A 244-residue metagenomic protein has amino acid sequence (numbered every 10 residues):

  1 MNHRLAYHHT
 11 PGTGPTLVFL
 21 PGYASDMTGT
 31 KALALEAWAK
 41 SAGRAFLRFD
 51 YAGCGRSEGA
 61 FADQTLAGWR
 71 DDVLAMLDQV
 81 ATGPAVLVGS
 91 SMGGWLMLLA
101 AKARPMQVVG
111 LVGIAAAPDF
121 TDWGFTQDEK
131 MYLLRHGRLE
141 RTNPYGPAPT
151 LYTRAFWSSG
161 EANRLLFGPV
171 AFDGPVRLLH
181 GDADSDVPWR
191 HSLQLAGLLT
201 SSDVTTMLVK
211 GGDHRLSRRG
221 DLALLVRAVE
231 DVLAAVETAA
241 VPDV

Functional and structural regions predicted by a protein language model:
R4-P15: Short beta-strand-to-loop junctions in surface cap/lid or active-site-entrance loops
G14-G22: Short beta-strand element of the alpha/beta-hydrolase
Y23-E36, R190: The serine-hydrolase catalytic nucleophile loop
E36-E58: Conserved alpha/beta-hydrolase
D63-Q79: Alpha/beta-hydrolase active-site loop
L87-G89, I114: Short beta-strand immediately N-terminal to the catalytic nucleophile in serine-hydrolase-like folds
G89-M97: Gly/Ala-rich beta-loop-alpha elbow adjacent to hydrolase catalytic centers
Q107-V209, D213-V244: The alpha/beta-hydrolase serine catalytic core
